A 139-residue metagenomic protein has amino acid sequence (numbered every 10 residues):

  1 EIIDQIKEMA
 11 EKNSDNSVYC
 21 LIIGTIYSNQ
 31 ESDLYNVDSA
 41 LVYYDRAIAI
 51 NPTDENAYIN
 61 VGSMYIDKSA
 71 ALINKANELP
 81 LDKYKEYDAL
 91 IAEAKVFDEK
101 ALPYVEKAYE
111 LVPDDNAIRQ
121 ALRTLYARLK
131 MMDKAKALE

Functional and structural regions predicted by a protein language model:
M9, R46-A47, A108: Canonical positions in the second alpha-helix
N29, D33-D38, D67-Y104: Short coil/linker segments at helix-helix boundaries
